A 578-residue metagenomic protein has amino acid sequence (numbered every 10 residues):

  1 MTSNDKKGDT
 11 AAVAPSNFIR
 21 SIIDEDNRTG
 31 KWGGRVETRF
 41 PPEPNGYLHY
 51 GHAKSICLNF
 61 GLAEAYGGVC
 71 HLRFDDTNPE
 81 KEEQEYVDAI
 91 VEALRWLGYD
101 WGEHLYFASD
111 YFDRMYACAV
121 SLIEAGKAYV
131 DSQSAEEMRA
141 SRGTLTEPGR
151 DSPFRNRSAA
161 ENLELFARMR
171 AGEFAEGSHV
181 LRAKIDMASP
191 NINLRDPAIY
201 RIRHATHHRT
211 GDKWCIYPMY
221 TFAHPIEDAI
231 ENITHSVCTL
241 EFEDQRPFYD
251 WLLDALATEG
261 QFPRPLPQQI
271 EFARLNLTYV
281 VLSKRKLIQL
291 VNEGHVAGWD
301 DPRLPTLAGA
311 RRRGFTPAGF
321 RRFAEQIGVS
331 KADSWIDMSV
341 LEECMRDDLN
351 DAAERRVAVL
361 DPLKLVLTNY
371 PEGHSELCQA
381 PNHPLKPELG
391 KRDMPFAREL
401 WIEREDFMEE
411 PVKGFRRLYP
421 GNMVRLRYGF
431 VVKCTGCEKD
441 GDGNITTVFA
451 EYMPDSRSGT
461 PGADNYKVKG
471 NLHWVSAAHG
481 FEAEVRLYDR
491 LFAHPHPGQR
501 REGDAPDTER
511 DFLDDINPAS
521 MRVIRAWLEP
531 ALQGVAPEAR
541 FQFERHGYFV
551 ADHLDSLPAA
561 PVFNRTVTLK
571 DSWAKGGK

Functional and structural regions predicted by a protein language model:
M1-A14, K578: Basic/polar N-terminal segments that are highly enriched at the extreme N-terminus, encompassing both cleavable
A14-D24, R28-V91, T206-L240: N-terminal catalytic cores of NTP/NDP-binding nucleotidyl/phosphoryl-transfer enzymes
T29-G33, G61-V69, A93-G102, A125 (+3 more regions): Secondary-structure transition/capping motifs at alpha-helix termini and the adjoining loop/turn into the next element
P41-P44, R73-K81, E103-D113, E136 (+5 more regions): Conserved short loop/turn motifs at secondary-structure junctions
N78, Q84, S121-L287, M345 (+2 more regions): Active-site cores that bind ATP or allylic diphosphates and position pyrophosphate for catalysis
Y86-D113, C118-S121, G126-Y129: A glycine-rich helix N-cap at a beta->alpha junction
P265-C344: Long, charged, mostly alpha-helical binding arms that flank functional sites
F323-K578: Substrate/cofactor-recognition hotspot
